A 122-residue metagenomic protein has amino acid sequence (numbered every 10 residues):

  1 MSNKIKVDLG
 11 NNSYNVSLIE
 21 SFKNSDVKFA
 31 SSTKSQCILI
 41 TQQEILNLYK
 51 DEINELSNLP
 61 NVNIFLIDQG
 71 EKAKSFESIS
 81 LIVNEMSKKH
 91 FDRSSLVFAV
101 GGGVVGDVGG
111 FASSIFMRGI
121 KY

Functional and structural regions predicted by a protein language model:
M1-L96: ATP/NTP phosphate-donor binding region
E77-Y122: Glycine/threonine-rich beta-strand-loop-alpha-helix active-site module that forms ligand/phosphate-binding
